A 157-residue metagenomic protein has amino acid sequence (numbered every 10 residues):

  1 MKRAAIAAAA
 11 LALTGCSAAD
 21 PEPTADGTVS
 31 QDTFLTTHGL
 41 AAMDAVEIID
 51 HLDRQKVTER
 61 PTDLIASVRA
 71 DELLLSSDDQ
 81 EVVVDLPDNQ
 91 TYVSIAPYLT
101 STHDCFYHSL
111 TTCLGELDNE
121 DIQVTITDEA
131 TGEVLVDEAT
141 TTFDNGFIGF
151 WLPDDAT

Functional and structural regions predicted by a protein language model:
M1-A5: Bacterial N-terminal signal peptides that target proteins for export
I6-A10: Hydrophobic helical h-region of N-terminal Sec-dependent signal peptides in bacterial secretory/periplasmic proteins
A12-G15: C-terminal motif of bacterial Sec signal peptides marking the signal peptidase cleavage site
S17-D20: Bacterial signal peptide processing site
D32-Q123, T127-A130: Short loop/turn and low-complexity linker motifs enriched in small/turn-promoting residues
N119, D154-T157: Extracellular Ig-like/FN3 beta-sandwich strand-entry sites
T131-N145: Short, acidic Ser/Thr/Gly-rich low-complexity loop/linker segments typical of extracellular and cell-surface proteins
T142-F150, A156: Glycine-centered loop-to-beta-strand initiation motif
